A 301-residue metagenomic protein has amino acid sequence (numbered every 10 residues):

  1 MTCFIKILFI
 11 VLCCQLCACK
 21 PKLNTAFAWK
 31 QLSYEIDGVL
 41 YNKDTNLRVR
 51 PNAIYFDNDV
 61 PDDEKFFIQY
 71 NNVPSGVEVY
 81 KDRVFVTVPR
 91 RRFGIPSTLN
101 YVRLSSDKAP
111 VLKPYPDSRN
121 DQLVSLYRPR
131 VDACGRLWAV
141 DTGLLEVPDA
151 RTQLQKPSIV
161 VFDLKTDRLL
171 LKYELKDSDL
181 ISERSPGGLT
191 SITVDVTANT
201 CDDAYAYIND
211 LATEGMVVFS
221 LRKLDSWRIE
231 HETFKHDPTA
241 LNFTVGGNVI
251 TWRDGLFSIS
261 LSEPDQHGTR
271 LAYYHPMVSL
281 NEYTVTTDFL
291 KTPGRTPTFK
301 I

Functional and structural regions predicted by a protein language model:
T2, I10-Y34: N-terminal signal peptide
K30-F66, K108-Q122, R168-G187, S226-T251 (+2 more regions): Surface-exposed loop and turn segments in beta-propeller and other repeat-based domains that flank or scaffold
E64, N72-V73, T98-P157, L170-D179: Blade-loop segments of beta-propeller domains
F67-Y80, N120-L137, D179-A206, H236-A272 (+2 more regions): Beta-rich, blade/repeat-based domains predominating in secreted/periplasmic proteins but also intracellular
V86-R92, A139-G143, D203-A212, R270-V278: Conserved beta-strand positions in repeat-built beta-propeller and related beta-rich domains
P89-R92, V147-Q153, Y207, I250: Short consensus segments that form the blades of beta-propeller domains, in both extracellular/periplasmic
G94-N100, D149-A150, L154-V160, E214-V218 (+1 more regions): Structural motif
R103-D107, D163-D167, S220-L224, T286-L290: Short loop/turn segments that connect beta-strands within beta-propeller blades
